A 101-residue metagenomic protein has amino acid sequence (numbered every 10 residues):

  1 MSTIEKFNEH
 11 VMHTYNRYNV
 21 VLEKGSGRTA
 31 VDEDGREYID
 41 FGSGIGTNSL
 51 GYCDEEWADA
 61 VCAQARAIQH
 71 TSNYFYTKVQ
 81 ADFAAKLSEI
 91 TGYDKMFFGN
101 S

Functional and structural regions predicted by a protein language model:
M1-S2, D32-E33, A58-D59: Short, flexible segments with low predicted structural confidence
M1-S26, K86: Active-site-adjacent loop/helix segments that line or gate small-molecule/cofactor pockets in enzymes
E9, E37-S101: Glycine-rich loop-to-alpha-helix module at the N-terminal edge of alpha/beta enzyme cores
N19-D40: Active-site and channel-lining beta-strand-loop segments that bind or position nucleotide-derived/phosphorylated
